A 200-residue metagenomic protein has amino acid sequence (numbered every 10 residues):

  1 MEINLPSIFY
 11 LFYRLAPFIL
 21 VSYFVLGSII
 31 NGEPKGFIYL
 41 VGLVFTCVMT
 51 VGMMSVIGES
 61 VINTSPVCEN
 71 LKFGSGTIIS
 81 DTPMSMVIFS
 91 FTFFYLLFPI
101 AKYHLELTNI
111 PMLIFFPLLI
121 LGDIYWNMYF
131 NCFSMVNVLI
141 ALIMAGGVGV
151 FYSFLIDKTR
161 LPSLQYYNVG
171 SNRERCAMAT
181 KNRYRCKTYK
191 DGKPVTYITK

Functional and structural regions predicted by a protein language model:
M1-K200: Terminal transmembrane helix and immediately flanking juxtamembrane interfaces of multi-pass membrane proteins
